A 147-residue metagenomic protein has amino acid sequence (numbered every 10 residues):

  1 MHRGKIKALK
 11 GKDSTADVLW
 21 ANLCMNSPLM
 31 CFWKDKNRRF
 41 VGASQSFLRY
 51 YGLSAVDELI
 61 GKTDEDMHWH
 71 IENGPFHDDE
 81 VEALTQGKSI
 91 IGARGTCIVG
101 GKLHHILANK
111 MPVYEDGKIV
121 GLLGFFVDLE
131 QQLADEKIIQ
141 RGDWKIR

Functional and structural regions predicted by a protein language model:
M1-D17, V127-Q140: PAS-associated C-terminal cap
G4, T85-S89, A93-N109, Y114-V120: Per-ARNT-Sim (PAS) sensory domains and their PAS-associated C-terminal
G11-L48: Sensory modules in modular signal-transduction proteins
F47-L59: PAS/PAS-like sensory domain cap-loop motif
L59-I71: PAS-family sensory/regulatory domains
H68-E82, G92: PAS/Per-ARNT-Sim sensory domains
E115-R147: Sensory coupling linkers of modular signal transduction proteins
